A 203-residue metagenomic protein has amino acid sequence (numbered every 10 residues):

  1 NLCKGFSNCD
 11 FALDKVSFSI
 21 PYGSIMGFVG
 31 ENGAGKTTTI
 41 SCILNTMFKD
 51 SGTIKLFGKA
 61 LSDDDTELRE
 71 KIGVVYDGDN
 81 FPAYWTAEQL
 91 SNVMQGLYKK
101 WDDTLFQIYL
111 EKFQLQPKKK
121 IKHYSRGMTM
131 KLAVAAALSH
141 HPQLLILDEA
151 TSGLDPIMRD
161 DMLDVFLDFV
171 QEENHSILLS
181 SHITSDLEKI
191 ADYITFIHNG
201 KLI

Functional and structural regions predicted by a protein language model:
K4-S185, K189-H198: ABC transporter nucleotide-binding domains
K201-I203: Conserved beta-strand-loop-alpha-helix hinge in the C-terminal portion of ABC ATPase nucleotide-binding domains
